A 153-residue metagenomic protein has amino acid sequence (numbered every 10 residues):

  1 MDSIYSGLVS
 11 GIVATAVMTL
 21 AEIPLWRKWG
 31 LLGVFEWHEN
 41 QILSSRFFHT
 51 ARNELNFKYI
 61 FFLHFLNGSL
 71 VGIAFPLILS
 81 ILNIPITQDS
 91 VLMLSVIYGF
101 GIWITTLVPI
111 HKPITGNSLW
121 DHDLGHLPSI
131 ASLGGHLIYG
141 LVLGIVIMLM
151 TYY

Functional and structural regions predicted by a protein language model:
M1-Y153: Juxtamembrane/disordered regions of integral membrane proteins
